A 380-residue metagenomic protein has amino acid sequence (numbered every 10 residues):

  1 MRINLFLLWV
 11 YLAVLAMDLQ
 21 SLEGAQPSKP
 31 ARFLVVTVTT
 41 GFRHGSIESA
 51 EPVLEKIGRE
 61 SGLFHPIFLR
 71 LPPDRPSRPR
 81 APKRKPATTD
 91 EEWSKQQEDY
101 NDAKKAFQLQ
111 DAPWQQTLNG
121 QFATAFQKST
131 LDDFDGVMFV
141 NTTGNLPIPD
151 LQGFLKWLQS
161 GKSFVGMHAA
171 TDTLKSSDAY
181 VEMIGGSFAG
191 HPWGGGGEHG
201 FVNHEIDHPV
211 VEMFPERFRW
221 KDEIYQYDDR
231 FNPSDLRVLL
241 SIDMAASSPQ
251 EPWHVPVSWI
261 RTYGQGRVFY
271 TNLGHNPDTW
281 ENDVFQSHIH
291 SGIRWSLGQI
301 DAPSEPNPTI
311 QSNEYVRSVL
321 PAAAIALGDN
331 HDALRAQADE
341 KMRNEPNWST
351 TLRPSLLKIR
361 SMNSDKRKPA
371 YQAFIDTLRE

Functional and structural regions predicted by a protein language model:
M1-F6: Positively charged n-region of N-terminal signal peptides that target proteins for export
L7-D18: Bacterial N-terminal signal peptides
A25-A31, T37, G45-E48, P52-S61 (+4 more regions): Extracellular ligand-binding/catalytic regions of CAZymes and related secreted enzymes and adhesion modules
L34-V36, P66-F68, D135-N141, L158 (+4 more regions): Structural recognition of the beta-strand scaffold that forms the well-ordered cores of secreted hydrolase catalytic
T39-R43, P72-R75, T142-L146, F164 (+3 more regions): Solvent-exposed loop/turn segments at secondary-structure junctions within structured extracellular/periplasmic domains
E91-S129: Glycine-rich, highly charged phosphate/nucleotide-binding loops
N101, Q121-F122, G186, H191-G264: Catalytic beta-strand/loop cores that center a nucleophilic Ser/Cys/Thr and support acyl-enzyme chemistry
T130, F139, T143-E216: A glycine-rich, often tryptophan-bearing local segment used as a flexible ligand/cofactor-contacting loop or short
